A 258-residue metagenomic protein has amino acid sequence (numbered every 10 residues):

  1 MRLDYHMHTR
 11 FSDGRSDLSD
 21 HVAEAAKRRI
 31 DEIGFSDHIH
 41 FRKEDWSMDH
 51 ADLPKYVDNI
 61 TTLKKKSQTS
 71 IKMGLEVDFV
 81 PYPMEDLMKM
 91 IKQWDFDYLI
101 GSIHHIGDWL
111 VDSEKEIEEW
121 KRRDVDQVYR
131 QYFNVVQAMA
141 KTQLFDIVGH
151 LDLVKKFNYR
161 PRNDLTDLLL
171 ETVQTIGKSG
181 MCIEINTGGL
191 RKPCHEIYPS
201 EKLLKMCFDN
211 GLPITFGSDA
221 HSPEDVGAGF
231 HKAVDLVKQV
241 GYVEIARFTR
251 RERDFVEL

Functional and structural regions predicted by a protein language model:
M1-P81, M90, K155-D167, E171-T172 (+7 more regions): An N-terminally biased module of ancient metal coordination in phosphate/nucleic-acid-related enzymes
F11-S12, I103-N210: Domain-core and long-helix interface of multi-subunit machines
S16-D17, E85, Y198, K202 (+1 more regions): Generic recognition of short, well-ordered alpha-helical segments
I30, F96, L144-F145, L212 (+1 more regions): A structural motif
I33-F35, L99, V148, I183 (+1 more regions): Hydrophobic residues within beta-strands of alpha/beta enzymes
T62-K72, E76-L110, E116-W120: Active-site gating/metal-coordination segments in enzymes
E184, I214-D219, E244-F248: Conserved active-site loop/cleft motifs that coordinate metal ions or position small ligands
V240-V243, F248, E252-L258: C-terminal regulatory/interaction regions
